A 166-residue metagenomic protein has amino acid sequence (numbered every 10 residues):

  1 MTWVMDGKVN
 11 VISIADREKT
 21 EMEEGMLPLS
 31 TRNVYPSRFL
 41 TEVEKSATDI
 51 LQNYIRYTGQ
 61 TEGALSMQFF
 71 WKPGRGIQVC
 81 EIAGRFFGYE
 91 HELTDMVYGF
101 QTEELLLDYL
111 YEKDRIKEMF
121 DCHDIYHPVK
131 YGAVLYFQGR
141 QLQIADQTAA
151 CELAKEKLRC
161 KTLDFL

Functional and structural regions predicted by a protein language model:
M1-Q60, W71, A83-L110, H127 (+1 more regions): ATP-dependent carboxylate/phosphate-activation module, predominantly the ATP-grasp catalytic core and closely related
Y54-R56, M67, F120-H123: Generic recognition of flexible, low-complexity loop/linker segments
Q60-T61, C160: Short, well-ordered coil loops that connect the C-terminus of an alpha-helix to the N-terminus of a beta-strand
T61-P73, E118: A short glycine-rich, hydrophobically flanked beta-strand micro-motif that places a catalytic Asp/Glu for divalent metal
Q68, F86, A149-L153: Bulky hydrophobic/aromatic packing residues
R75-Q78: Conserved protein kinase catalytic/activation segment
D108-L166: Peripheral (often C-terminal) accessory segments that flank ATP-dependent C-N-forming ligase machineries
